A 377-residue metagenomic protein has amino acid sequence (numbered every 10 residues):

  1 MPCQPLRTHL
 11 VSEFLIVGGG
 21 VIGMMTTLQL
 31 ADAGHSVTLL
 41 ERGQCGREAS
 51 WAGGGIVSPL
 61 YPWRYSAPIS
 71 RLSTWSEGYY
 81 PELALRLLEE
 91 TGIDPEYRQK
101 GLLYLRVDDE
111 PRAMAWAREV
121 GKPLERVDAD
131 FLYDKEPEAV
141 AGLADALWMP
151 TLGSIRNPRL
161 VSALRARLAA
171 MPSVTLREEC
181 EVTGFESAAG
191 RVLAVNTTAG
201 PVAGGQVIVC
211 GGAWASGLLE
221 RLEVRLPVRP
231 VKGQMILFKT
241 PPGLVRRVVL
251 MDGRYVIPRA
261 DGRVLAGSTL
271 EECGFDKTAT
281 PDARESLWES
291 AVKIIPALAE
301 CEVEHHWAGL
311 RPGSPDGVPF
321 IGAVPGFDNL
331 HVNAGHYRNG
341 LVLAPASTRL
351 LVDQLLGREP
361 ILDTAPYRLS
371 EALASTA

Functional and structural regions predicted by a protein language model:
S12-L39: N-terminal Rossmann-like FAD-binding beta1-loop-alpha1 element of flavoenzymes
M25-A33, G55-V57, G92-R98, R191 (+2 more regions): Active-site substrate-recognition segment that forms the wall of the catalytic cavity or substrate channel
A31-G53: Glycine-rich FAD pyrophosphate-binding loop
I56-K135, S290-V292: Dinucleotide-binding Rossmann-like beta1-alpha1 core, especially the glycine-rich loop that anchors the ADP
G92-Y104, M114-A115, V120-M171, T269-C273 (+2 more regions): Helix-loop-beta segment of a Rossmann-like dinucleotide-binding subdomain
L147-Q206: Helical element adjacent to the flavin cofactor pocket in flavoenzyme catalytic cores
I295-A377: C-terminal catalytic lobe of FAD-dependent flavoproteins
